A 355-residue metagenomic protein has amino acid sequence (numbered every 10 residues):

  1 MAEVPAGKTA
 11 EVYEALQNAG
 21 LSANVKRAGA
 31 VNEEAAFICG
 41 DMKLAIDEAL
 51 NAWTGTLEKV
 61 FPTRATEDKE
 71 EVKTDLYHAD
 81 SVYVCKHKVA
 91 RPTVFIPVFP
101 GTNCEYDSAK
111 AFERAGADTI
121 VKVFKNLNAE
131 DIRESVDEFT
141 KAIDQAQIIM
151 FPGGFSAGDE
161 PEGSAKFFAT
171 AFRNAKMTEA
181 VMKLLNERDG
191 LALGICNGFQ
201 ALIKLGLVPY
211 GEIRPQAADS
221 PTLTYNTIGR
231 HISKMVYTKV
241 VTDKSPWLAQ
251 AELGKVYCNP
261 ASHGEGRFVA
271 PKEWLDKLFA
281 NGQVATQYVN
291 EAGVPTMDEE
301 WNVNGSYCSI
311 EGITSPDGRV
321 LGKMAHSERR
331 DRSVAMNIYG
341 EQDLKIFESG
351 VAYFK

Functional and structural regions predicted by a protein language model:
M1-P5: Short hydrophobic/aromatic beta-strand micro-patches that form the beta-sheet surface supporting nucleotide- or nucleic
A6-T93, G101, K110: Intein/HINT protein-splicing elements and their conserved insertion hotspots or analogous self-processing inserts
E14-S22, A109-R114, F167, L275-K277 (+2 more regions): Short, solvent-exposed amphipathic alpha-helical segments in soluble enzyme and RNA/protein-processing domains
V25, T119-I120, A192, V320: Hydrophobic anchor at the start of a short beta-strand that flanks the dinucleotide cofactor-binding loop
Y77-S164, K239, L248-A249, K255-C258 (+3 more regions): Extended, subdomain-level signal for the structured scaffold at the beginning of enzyme domains
T93, D189-L191, R319: Proline-centered loop/turn at the N-terminus of a beta-strand
I132-E134, E138-K141, M182-K183, P215-K355: Amide-donor transfer/coupling interface in amidating biosynthetic enzymes
P152, S156-P246: Cysteine-nucleophile active-site neighborhood
